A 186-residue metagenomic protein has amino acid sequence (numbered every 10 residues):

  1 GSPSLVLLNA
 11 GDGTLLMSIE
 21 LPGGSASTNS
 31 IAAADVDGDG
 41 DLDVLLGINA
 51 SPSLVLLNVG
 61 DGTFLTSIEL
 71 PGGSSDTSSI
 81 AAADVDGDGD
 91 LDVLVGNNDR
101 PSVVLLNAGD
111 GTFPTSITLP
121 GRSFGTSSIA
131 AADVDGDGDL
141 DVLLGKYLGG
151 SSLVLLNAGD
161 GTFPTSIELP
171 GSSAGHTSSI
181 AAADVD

Functional and structural regions predicted by a protein language model:
G1, T28, A50, T77 (+4 more regions): Short coil/loop residues immediately preceding or within conserved phosphate-binding loops of NTP-utilizing enzyme
G1, V44-I48, V93-N97, V142-K146: Hydrophobic beta-strand segments that make up the repeating blades of beta-propeller and related beta-repeat
G1-T14, D184-D186: Short intrinsically disordered, low-complexity coil segments enriched in acidic
S2-P3, D12, T28, G38 (+2 more regions): Sequence-structural signature of mature extracellular/luminal beta-sheet repeat domains, prominently beta-propellers
P3-L7, P52-L56, P101-L105, S151-L155: A short loop-to-beta-strand structural motif that recurs across blades of beta-propeller domains
L7-A26, L57-S75, L106-F124, L156-G175: Blade-edge motifs of beta-propeller repeat domains
N29-V36, S78-G87, S127-G136, S178-D186: Beta-propeller blade termini
D39, D43, D88, D92 (+3 more regions): Acidic carboxylate motifs that coordinate Ca2+ or other divalent cations, activating on Asp/Glu
